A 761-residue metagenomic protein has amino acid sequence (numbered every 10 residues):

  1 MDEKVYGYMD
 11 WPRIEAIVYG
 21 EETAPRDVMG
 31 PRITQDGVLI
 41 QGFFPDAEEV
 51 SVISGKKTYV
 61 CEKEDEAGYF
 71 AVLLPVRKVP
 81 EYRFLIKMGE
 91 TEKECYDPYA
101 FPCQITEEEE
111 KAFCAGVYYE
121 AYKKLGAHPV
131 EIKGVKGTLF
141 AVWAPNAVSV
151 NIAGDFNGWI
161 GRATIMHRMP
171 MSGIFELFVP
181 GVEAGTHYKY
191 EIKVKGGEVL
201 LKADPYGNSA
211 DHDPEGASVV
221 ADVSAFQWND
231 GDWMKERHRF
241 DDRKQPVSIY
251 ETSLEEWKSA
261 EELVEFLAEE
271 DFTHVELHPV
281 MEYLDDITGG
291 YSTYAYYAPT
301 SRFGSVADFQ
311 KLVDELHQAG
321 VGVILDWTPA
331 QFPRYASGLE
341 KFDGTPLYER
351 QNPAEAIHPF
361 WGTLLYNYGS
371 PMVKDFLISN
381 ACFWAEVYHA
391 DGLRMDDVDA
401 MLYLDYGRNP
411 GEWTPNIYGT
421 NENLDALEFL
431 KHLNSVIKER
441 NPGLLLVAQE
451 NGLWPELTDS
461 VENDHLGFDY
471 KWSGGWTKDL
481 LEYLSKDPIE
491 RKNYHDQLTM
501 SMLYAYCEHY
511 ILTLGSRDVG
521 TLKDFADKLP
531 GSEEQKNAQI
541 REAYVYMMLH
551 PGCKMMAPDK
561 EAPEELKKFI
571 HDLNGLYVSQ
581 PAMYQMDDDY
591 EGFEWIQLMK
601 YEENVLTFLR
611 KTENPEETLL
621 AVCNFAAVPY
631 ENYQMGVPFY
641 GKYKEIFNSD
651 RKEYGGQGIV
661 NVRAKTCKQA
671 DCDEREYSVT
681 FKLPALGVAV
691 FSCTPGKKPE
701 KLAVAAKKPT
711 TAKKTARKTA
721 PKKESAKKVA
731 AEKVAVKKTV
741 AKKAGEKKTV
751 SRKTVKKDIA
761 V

Functional and structural regions predicted by a protein language model:
M1-V247, E255, E261-A268, N537 (+2 more regions): Carbohydrate-interacting/catalytic domains
V50, V150, V275-L277, L393-M395 (+2 more regions): Hydrophobic residues within beta-strands of alpha/beta enzymes
V199-L200, Y283-D286, Q331-Y335, M401-L404 (+6 more regions): Short catalytic/ligand-binding loop motif for oxyanion handling, primarily in non-cytosolic enzymes, centered on
S209-D211, A217, A225-V247, S253-K258 (+2 more regions): Substrate-binding/active-site clefts of carbohydrate-active enzymes
K258-S259, S305-D308, M372-L377, E422-F429 (+4 more regions): Soluble or luminal CAZymes and related metallo-dependent hydrolases
H389-D391, Y406-P558, V578-M635, F639-D650 (+1 more regions): Conserved alpha/beta catalytic core and glycan-binding cleft of carbohydrate-active enzymes
A730-V761: Long, low-complexity, intrinsically disordered segments
